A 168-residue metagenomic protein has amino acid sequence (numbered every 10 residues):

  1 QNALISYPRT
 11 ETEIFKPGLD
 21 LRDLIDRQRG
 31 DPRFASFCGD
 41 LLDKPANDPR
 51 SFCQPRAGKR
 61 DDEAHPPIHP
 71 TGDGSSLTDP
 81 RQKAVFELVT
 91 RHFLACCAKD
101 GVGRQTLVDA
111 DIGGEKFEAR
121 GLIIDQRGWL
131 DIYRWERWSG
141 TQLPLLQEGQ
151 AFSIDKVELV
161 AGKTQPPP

Functional and structural regions predicted by a protein language model:
Q1-P168: Core catalytic DNA strand-manipulation module of type IA topoisomerases
